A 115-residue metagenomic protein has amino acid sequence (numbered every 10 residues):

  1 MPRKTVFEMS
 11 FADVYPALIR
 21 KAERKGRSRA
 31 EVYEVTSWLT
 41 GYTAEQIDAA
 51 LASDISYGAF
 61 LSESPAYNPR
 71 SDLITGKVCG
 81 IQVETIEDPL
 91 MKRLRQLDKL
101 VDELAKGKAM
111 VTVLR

Functional and structural regions predicted by a protein language model:
M1-R115: A charge-rich, low-complexity, intrinsically flexible signal that marks solvent-exposed coils, linkers, repeats
